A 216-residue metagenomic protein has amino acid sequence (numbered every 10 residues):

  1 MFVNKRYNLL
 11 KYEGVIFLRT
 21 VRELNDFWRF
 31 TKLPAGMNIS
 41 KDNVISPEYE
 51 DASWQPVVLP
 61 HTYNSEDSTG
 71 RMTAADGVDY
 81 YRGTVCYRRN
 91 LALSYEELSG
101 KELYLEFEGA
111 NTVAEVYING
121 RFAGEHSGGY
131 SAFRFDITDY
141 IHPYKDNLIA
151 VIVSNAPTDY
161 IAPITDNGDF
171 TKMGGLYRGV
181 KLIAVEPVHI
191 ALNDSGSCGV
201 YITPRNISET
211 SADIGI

Functional and structural regions predicted by a protein language model:
N4-N8: Intrinsic-disorder-associated, low-complexity terminal segments enriched in Asp/Asn/His/Tyr and depleted of Lys/Arg
L10-Q55: Hydrophobic alpha-helical membrane-insertion signals
T20-A35, T62, E66, G77-G199: Accessory beta-strand-rich segments of carbohydrate-active enzymes
M37-D51, D67-V78, S195-T203: Short, polar loop/linker segments at the starts of domains and inter-domain junctions
D42, Q55-P56, P60-G70, R178: N-terminal, polar/Ser/Thr-rich
I202-I216: Contiguous beta-strand segments within globular domains
